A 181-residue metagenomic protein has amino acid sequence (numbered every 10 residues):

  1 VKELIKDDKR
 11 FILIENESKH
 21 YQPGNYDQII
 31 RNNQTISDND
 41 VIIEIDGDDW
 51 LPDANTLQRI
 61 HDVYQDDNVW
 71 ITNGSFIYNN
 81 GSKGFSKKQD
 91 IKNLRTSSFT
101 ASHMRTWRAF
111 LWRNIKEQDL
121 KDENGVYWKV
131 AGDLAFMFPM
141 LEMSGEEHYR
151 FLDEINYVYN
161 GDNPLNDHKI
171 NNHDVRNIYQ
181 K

Functional and structural regions predicted by a protein language model:
V1-K181: Nucleotide-sugar donor-binding/catalytic module of glycosyltransferases that assemble extracellular/cell-envelope
